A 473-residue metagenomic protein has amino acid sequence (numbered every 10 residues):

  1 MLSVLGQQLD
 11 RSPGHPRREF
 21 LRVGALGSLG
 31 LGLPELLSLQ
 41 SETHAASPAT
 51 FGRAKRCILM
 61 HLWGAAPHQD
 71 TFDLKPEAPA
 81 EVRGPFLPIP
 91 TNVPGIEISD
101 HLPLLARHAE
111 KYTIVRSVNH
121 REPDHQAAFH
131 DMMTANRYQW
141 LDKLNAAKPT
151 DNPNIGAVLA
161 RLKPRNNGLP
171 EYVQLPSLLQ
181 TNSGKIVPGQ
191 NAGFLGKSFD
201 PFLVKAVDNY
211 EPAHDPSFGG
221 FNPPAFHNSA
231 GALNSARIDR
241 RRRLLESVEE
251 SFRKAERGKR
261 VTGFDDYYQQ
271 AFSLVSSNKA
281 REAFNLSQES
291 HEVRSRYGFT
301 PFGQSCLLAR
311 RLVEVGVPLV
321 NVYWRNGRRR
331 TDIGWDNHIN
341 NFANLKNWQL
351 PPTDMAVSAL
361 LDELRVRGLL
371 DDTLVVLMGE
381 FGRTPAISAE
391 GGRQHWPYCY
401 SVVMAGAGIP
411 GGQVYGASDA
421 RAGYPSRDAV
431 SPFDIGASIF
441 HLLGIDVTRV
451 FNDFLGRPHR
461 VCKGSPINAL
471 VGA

Functional and structural regions predicted by a protein language model:
M1-A473: Ligand-binding pockets and gating/stacking loops
